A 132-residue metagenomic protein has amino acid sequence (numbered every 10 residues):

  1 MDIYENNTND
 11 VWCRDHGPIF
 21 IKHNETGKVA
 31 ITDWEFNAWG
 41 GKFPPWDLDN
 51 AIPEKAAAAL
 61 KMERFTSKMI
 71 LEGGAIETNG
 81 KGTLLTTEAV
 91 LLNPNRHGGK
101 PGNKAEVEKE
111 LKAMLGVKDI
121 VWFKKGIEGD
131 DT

Functional and structural regions predicted by a protein language model:
M1-T132: The feature marks the mature, well-folded catalytic cores of soluble enzymes
